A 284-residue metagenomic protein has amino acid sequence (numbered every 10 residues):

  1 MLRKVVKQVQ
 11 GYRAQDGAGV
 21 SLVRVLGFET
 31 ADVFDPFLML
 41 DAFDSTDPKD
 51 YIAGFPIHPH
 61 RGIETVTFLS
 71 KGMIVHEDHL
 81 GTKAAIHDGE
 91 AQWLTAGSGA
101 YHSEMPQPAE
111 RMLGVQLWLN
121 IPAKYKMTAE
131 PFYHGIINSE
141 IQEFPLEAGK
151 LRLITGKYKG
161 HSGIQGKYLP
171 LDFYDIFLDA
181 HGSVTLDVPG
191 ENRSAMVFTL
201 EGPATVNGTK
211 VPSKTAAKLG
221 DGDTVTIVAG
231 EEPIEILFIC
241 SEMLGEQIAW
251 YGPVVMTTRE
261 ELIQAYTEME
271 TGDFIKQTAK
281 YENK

Functional and structural regions predicted by a protein language model:
M1-K284: Jelly-roll (double-stranded beta-helix
